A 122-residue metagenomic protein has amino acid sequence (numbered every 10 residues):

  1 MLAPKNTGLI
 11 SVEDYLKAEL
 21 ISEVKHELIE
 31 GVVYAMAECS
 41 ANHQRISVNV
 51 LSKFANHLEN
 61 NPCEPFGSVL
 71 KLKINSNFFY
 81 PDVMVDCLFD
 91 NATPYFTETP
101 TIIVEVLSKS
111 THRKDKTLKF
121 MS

Functional and structural regions predicted by a protein language model:
M1-S122: Gly/Pro/Ser/Thr-rich low-complexity, intrinsically disordered segments predominantly at protein N-termini
